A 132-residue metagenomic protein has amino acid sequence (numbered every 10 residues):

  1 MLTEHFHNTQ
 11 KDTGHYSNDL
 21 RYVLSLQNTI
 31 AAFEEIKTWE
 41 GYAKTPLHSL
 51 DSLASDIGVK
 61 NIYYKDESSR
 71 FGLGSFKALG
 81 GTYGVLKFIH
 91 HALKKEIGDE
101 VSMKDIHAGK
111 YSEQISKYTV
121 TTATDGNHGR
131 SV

Functional and structural regions predicted by a protein language model:
M1-V132: PLP-dependent amino-acid enzyme catalytic core
